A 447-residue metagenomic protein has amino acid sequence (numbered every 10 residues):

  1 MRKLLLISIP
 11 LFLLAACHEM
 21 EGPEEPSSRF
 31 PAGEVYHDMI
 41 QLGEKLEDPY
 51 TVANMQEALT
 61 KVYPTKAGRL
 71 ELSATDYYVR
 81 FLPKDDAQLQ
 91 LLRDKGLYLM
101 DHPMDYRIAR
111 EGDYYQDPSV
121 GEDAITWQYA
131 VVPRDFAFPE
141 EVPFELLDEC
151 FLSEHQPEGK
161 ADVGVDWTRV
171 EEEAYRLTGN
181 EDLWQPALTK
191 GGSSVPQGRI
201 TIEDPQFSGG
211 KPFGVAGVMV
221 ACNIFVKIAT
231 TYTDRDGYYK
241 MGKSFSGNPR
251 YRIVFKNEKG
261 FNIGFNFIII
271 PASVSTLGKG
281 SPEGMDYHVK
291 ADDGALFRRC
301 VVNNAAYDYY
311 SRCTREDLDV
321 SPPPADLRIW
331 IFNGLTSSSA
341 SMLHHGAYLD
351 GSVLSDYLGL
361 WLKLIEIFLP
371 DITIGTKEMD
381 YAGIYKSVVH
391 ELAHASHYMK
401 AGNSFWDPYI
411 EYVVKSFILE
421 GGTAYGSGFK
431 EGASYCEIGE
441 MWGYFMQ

Functional and structural regions predicted by a protein language model:
L14-A16: C-terminal motif of bacterial Sec signal peptides marking the signal peptidase cleavage site
M20-P157: Long, solvent-exposed N-terminal ectodomains/accessory regions that are displayed to the extracellular/lumenal milieu
P23-E24, T178-S208, V301-T314: A short, Gly/Thr-enriched small/hydrophobic beta-strand-prone motif that recurs across taxa
L46-E57, V62, P196, T201-V226: Short, ordered, surface-exposed loop/turn motifs in non-cytosolic proteins
I224-Y238: Short, acidic Ser/Thr/Gly-rich low-complexity loop/linker segments typical of extracellular and cell-surface proteins
G242-S246, E258-F265, K290-I331, L335-H345 (+1 more regions): Zn2+-dependent metallopeptidase catalytic core
S341-G402, Y412-V413: Active-site scaffold of zinc-dependent metalloenzymes
M399-G432: Post-HEXXH active-site segment of zinc metalloproteases
